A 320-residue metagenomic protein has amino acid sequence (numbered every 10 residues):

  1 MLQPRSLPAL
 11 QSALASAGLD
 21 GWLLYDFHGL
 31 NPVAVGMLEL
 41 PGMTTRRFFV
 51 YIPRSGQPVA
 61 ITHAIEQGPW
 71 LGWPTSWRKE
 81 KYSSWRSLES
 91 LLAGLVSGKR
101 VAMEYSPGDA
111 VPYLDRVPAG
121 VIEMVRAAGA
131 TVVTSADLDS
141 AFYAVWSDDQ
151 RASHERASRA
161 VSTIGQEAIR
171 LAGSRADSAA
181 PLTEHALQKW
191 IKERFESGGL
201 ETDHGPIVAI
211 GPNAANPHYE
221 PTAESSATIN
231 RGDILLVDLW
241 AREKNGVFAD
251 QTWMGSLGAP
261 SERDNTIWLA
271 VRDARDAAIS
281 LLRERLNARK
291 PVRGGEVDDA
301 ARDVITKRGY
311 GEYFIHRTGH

Functional and structural regions predicted by a protein language model:
M1-G319: Active-site neighborhoods and metal-handling regions in enzymes and metal-associated proteins
